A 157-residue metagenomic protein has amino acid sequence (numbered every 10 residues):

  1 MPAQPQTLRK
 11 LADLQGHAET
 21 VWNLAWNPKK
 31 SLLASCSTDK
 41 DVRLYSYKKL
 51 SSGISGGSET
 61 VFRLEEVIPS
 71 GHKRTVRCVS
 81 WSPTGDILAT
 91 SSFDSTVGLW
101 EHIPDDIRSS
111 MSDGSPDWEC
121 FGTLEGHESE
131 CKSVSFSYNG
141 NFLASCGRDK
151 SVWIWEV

Functional and structural regions predicted by a protein language model:
P2-H17, E59-E66, P116-F121: A short helix->beta-strand "capping" segment at the edge of beta-propeller domains
L14-T38: Beta-strand-rich domains and repeat architectures in extracellular enzymes and scaffolds, especially beta-propellers
L14-V21, I68-V76, D117, L124-C131: WD40/WD-repeat beta-propeller blade N-cap
L24-K30, V79-G85, S135-N141: Loop/turn segments within WD40 beta-propeller blades
C36-K40, T84, T90-D94, S145-D149: Conserved strand-to-loop turn within each blade of WD40 beta-propeller repeats
V42-Y47, V79, V97-H102, V134 (+1 more regions): WD40-repeat beta-propellers
S46-G56, E101-D113: Short loop/turn segments immediately following beta-strands, especially the blade-tip and inter-blade linker loops
T123-V157: WD40 beta-propeller repeat blades
